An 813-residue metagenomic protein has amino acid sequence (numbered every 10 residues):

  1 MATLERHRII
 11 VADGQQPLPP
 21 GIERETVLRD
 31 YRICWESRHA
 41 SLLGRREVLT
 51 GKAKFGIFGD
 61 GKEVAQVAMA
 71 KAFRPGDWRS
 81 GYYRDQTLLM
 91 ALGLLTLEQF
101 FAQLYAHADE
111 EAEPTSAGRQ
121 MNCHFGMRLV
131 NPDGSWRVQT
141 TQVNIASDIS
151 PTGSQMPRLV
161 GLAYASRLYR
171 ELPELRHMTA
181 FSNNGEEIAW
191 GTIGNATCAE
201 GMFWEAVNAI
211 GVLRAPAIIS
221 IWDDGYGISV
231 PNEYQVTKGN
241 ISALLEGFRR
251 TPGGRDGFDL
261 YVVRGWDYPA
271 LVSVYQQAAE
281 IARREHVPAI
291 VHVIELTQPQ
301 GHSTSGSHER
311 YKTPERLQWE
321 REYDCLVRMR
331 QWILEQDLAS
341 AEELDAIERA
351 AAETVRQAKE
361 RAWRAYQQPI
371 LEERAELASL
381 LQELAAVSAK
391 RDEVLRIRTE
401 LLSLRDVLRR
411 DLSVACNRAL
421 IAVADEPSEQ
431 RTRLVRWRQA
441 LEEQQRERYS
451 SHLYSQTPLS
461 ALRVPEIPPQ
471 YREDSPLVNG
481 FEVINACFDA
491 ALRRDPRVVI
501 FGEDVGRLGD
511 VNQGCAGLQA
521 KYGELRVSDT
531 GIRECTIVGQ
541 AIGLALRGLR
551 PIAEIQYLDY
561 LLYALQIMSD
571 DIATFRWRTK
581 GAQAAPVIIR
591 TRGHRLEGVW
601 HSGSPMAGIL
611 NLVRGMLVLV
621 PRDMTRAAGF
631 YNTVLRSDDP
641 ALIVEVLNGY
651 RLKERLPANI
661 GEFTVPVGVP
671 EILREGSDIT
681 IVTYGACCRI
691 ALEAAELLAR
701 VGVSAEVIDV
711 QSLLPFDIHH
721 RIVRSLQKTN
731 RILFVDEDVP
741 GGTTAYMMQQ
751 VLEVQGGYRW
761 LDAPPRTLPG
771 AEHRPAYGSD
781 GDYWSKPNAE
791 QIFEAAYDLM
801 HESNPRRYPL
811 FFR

Functional and structural regions predicted by a protein language model:
M1-L95, L477-V483, C487-D495, D504: N-terminal amphipathic, basic-rich helices that act as targeting or association modules
H39-S220, G225-G227, P231-R250, R255 (+4 more regions): Cofactor-binding active-site loop characterized by glycine-rich and histidine/acidic residues
E63-V67, N144-D224, V263-I281, V499 (+4 more regions): Thiamine diphosphate
G81-Y83, G153, L159, T192-I193 (+9 more regions): Short beta-strand segments
A217-A415, L647-R813: Thiamine diphosphate
R391-R547, D559: Non-catalytic terminal/interface segments that mediate subunit docking, oligomerization, and allosteric communication
Q583, G593-E597, H601, L612-V620 (+2 more regions): Active-site phosphate/pyrophosphate-binding segments
